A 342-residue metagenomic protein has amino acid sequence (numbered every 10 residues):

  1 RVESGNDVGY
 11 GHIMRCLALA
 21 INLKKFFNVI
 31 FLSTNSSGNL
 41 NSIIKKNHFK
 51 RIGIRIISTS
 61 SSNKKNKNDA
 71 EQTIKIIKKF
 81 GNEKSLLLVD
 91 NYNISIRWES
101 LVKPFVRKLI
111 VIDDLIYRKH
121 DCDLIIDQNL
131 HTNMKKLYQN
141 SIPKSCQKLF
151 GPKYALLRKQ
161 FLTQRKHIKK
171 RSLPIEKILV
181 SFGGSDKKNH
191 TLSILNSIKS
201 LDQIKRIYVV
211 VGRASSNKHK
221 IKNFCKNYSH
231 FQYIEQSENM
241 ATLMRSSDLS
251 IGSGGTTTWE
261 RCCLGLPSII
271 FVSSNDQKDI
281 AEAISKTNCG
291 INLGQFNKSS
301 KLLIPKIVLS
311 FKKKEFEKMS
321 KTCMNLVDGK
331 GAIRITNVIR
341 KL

Functional and structural regions predicted by a protein language model:
R1, G5-Y10, R15-K24, T34-K144 (+1 more regions): Active-site and donor-binding regions of nucleotide-sugar-utilizing enzymes
D121-N189, K218-H219: A nucleotide-sugar donor-handling region in carbohydrate enzymes
R165-H167, R171-S247: Donor-nucleotide binding loops and adjacent catalytic segments primarily of GT-B fold Leloir glycosyltransferases
R245-T256: Acidic donor-binding loop of glycosyltransferase active sites
S250-G252, P267-D276: Short hydrophobic beta-strand element within catalytic cores of glycosyltransferases and related nucleotide-activated
I291-N292, K298-E315: C-terminal "capping" alpha-helix adjacent to the active site of nucleotide-linked donor transferases in cell-envelope
E315-G329: A short, well-ordered alpha-helix in the C-terminal region of glycosyltransferases
D328-L342: C-terminal alpha-helical cap of glycosyltransferases
